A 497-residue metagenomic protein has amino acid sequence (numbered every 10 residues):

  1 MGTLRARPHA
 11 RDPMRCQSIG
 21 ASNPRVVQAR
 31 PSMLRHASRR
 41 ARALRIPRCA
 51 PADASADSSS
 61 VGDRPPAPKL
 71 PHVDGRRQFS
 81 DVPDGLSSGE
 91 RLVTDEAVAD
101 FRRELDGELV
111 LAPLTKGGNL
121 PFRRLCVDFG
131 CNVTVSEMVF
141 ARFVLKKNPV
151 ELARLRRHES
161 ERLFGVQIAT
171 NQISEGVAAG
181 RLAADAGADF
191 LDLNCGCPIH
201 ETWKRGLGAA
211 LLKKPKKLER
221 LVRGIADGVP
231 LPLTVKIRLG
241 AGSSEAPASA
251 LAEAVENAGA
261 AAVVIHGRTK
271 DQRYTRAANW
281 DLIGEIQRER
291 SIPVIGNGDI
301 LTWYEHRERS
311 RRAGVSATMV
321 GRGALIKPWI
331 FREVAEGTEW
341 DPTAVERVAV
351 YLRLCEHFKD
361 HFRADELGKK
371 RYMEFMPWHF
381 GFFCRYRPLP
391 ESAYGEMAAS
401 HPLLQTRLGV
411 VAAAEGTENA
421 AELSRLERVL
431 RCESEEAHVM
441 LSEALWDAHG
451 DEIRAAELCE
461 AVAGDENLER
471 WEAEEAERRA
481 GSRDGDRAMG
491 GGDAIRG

Functional and structural regions predicted by a protein language model:
G2-D106, T115, L120-P121, D128 (+6 more regions): Alpha/beta catalytic cores of nucleotide-metabolism and tRNA/nucleoside-modifying enzymes
G85-R103, L114-D189: Glycine-rich, positively charged N-terminal anion/phosphate-binding segment
F101, V135, F140-A141, E151 (+4 more regions): Glycine-rich, flexible loop/turn motifs
L109-A112, T134-S136, F164-I168, L191 (+5 more regions): Hydrophobic faces of well-ordered beta-strands that scaffold small-molecule active sites in alpha/beta enzyme cores
L114-K116, V139-A141, A169-N171, G196-P198 (+4 more regions): Active-site beta-loop-alpha junctions enriched in small/polar residues
E151-A153, G206-L212, A335-W340: Short glycine-enriched, charge-decorated loop/helix-capping segments at active-site entrances that position
V177-L191, C195-L207, L211, K216-I292: Alpha/beta enzyme core
